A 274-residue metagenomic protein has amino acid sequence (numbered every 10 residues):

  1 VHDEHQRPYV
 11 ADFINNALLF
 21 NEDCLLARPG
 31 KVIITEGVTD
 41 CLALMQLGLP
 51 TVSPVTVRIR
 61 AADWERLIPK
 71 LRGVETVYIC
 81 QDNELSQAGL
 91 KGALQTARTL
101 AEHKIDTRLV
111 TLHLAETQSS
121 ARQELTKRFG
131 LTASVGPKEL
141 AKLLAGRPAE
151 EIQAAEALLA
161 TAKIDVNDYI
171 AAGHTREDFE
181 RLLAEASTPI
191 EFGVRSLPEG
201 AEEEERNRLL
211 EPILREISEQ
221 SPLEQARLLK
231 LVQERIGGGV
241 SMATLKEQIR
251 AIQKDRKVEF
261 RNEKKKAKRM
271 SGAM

Functional and structural regions predicted by a protein language model:
V1-E75, K91: Phosphate-handling DNA/RNA-contact segment within nucleic-acid enzymes
L25, R98, A121-G272: Short, small/acidic-rich helices and loops at N termini and domain boundaries of DNA replication/processing enzymes
I34, V74-A88, V110-H113: Acidic beta-strand-to-loop metal/phosphate-binding motif
E36, L44, I79, V166 (+1 more regions): Terminal peptide-recognition signature
T51-I59, I105-E116: RNase H-like polynucleotidyl transferase catalytic core
W64-I68, L94-R98, L214: Short amphipathic alpha-helical segments and helix-helix/interface helices
Q87-L90, S119: Extracytoplasmic/secreted cell-surface and envelope-processing proteins
L90-H103, L125: Short, aromatic/basic amphipathic alpha-helical patches
